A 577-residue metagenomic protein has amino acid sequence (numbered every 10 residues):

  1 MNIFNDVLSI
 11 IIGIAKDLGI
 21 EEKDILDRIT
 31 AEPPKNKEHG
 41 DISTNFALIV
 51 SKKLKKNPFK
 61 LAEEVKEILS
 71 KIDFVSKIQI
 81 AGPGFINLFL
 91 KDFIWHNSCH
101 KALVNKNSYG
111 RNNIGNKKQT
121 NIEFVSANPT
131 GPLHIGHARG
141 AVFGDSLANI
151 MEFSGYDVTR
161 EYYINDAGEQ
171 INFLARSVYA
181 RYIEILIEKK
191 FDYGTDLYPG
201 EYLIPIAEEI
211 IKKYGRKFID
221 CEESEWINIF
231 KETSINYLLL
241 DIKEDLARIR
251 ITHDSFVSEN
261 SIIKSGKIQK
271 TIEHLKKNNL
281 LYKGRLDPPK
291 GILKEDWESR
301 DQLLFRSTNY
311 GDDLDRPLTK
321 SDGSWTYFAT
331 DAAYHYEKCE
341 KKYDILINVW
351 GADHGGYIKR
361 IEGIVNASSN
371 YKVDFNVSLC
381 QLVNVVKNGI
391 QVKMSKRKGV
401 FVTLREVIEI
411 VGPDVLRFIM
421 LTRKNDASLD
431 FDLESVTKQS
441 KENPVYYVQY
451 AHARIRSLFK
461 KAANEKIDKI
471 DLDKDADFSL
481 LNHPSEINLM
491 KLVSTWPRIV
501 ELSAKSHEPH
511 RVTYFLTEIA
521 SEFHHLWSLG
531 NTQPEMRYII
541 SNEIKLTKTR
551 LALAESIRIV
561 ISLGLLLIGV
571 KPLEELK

Functional and structural regions predicted by a protein language model:
M1-H96, V104-N107, R111-K577: Non-catalytic interaction-recognition regions
